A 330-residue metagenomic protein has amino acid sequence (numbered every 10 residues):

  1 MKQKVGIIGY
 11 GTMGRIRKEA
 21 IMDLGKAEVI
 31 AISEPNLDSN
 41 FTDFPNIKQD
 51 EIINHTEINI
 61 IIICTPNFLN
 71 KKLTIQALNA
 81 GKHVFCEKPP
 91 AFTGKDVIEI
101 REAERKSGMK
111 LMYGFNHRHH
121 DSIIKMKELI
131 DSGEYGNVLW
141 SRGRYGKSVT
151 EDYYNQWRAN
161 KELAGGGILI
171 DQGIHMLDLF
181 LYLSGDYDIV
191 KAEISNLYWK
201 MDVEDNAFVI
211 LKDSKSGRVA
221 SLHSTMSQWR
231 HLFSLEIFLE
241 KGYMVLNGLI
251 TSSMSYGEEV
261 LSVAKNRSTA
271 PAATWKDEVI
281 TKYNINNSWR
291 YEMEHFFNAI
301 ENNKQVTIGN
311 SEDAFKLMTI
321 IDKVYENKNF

Functional and structural regions predicted by a protein language model:
M1-T42, F330: N-terminal Rossmann-like dinucleotide-binding module
I7, A27, I60-I63, I98 (+3 more regions): C-terminal helix-rich "cap/oligomerization" subdomain common to oxidoreductases
I16, I280-E294, G309: Active-site loop of classical SDR/Rossmann-like NAD(P)-dependent oxidoreductases, centered on the catalytic Tyr-X3-Lys
D43-A103: Beta-loop-alpha module in the N-terminal Rossmann-like domain of NAD(P)-dependent dehydrogenases, especially those
I63, C86-E87, L111-Y113, L246: Hydrophobic residues in well-ordered beta-strands that form the structural core
E99-N116, G136-S141: Rossmann-fold dehydrogenase core element
H117-K200: Predominantly a Rossmann-like dinucleotide-binding segment in NAD(P)-dependent oxidoreductases
D178-S253, S288-K304: Contiguous beta-strand/loop segments that form the cofactor/metal-binding neighborhood of enzyme cores
